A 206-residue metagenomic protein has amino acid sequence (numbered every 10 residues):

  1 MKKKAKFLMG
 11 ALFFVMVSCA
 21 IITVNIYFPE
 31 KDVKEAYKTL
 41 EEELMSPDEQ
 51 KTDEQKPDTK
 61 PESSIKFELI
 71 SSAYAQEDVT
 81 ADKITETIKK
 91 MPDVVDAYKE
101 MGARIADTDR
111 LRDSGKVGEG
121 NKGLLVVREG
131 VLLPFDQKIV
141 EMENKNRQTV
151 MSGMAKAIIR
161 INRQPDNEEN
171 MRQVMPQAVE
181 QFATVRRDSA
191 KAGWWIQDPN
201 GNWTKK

Functional and structural regions predicted by a protein language model:
M1-M9: Bacterial N-terminal signal peptides that target proteins for export
C19-I21: N-terminal Sec signal peptide cleavage junction
N25-Q50: Post-signal peptide N-terminal segment of mature Sec-exported envelope proteins
E35, L44-S46, S71-M142, N146 (+1 more regions): Amphipathic, charged alpha-helical segments and their helix-to-coil junctions in extracytoplasmic/peripheral assemblies
S46-E62: Short, cationic low-complexity segments
T59-E77: Membrane-proximal, non-transmembrane interface segments of integral membrane proteins
